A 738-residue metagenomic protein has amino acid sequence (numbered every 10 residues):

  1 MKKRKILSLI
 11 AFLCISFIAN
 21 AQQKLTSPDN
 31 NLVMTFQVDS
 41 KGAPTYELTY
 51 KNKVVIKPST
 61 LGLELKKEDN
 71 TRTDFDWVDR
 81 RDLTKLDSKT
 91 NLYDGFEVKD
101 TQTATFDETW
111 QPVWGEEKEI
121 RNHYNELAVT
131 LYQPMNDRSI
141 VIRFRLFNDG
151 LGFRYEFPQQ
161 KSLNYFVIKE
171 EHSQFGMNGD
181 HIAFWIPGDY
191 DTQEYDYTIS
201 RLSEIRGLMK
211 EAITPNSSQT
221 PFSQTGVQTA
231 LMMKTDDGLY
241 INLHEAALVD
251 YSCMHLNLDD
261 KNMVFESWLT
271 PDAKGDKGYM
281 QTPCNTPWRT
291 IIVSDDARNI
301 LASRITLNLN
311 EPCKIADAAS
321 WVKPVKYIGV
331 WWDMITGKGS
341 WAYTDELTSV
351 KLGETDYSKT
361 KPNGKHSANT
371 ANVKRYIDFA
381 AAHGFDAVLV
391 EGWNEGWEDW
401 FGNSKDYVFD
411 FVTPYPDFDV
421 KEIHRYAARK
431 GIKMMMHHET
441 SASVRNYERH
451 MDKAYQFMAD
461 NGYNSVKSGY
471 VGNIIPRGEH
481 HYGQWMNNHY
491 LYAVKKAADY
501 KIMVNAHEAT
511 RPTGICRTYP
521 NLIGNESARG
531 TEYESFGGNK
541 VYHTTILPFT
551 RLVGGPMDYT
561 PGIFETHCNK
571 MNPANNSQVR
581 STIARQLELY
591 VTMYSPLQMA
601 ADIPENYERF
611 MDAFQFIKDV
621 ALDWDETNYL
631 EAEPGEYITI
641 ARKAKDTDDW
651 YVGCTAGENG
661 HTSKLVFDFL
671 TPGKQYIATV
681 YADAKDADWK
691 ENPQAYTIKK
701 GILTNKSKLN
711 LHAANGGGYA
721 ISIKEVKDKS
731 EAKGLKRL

Functional and structural regions predicted by a protein language model:
M1-Q23: Bacterial Sec-dependent N-terminal signal peptides
K24-D317: N-terminal accessory beta-strand-rich subdomains and adjacent acidic, glycine-rich linkers that precede catalytic cores
Q281-R375, H383, A387: An acidic-aromatic substrate-binding cleft motif
A371-W393, M458-N464: Catalytic domains of carbohydrate-active enzymes, especially glycoside hydrolases
E391-T582: Aromatic- and carboxylate-enriched substrate-binding clefts and catalytic-loop regions of carbohydrate-active enzymes
A584-E631, A720-S722: Catalytic cores of secreted or luminal carbohydrate-active enzymes
P634-Y676, Y719-S722: Carbohydrate-binding surface patches
K700-L738: C-terminal beta-strand-rich structural cap/linker in extracellular carbohydrate-active enzymes
